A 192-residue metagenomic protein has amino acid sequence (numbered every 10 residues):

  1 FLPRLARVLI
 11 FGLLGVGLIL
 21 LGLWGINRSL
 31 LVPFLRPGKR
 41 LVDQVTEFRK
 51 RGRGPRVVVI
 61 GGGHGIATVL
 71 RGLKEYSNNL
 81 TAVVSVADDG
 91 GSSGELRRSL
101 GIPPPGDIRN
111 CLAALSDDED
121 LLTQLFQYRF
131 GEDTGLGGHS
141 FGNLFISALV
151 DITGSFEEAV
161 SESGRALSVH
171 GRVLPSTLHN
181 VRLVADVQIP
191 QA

Functional and structural regions predicted by a protein language model:
F1-P37, A87-A192: Electropositive, gly/pro-rich neighborhoods at or near active sites that engage anionic ligands
L31-V58: N-terminal signal-anchor transmembrane helix
G52-V57, Y76-L80, V169-H170, N180-V181: Short coil/turn connectors at secondary-structure junctions
V58-H64: Short, glycine-rich nucleotide/cofactor-binding loops
H64-L70: Short glycine/serine/threonine-rich phosphate/pyrophosphate-binding segments that cradle anionic phosphate groups
G72-N79, I102-P103: A glycine- and small-aliphatic-rich helix-loop capping segment at beta-alpha/alpha-beta transitions that lines
T81-A87: Short internal beta-strands
